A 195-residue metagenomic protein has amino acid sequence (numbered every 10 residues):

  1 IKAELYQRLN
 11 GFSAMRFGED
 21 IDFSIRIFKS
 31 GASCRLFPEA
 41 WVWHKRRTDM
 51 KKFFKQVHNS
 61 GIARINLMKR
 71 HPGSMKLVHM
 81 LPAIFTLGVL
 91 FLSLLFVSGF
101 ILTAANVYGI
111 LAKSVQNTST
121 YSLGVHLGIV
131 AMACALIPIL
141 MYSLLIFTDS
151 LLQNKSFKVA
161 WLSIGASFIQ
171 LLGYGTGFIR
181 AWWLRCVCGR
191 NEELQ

Functional and structural regions predicted by a protein language model:
I1-R8: Long helical/loop segments within the catalytic core of UDP-sugar-dependent glycosyltransferases, especially the large
Q7, S13-M75: Catalytic donor/gating beta->alpha subdomain of glycosyltransferases that bind UDP-sugars
F17-E19, H79, S167: Hydrophobic transmembrane-helix microenvironments that flank and shape a buried ionizable site
L77-I84: Select subsegments of transmembrane alpha-helices in polytopic membrane proteins, especially boundary-proximal
F85-V187: Membrane-embedded multi-pass helical conduit in multi-pass membrane proteins, especially envelope-biosynthetic
R185-Q195: Short linear elements at protein peripheries
